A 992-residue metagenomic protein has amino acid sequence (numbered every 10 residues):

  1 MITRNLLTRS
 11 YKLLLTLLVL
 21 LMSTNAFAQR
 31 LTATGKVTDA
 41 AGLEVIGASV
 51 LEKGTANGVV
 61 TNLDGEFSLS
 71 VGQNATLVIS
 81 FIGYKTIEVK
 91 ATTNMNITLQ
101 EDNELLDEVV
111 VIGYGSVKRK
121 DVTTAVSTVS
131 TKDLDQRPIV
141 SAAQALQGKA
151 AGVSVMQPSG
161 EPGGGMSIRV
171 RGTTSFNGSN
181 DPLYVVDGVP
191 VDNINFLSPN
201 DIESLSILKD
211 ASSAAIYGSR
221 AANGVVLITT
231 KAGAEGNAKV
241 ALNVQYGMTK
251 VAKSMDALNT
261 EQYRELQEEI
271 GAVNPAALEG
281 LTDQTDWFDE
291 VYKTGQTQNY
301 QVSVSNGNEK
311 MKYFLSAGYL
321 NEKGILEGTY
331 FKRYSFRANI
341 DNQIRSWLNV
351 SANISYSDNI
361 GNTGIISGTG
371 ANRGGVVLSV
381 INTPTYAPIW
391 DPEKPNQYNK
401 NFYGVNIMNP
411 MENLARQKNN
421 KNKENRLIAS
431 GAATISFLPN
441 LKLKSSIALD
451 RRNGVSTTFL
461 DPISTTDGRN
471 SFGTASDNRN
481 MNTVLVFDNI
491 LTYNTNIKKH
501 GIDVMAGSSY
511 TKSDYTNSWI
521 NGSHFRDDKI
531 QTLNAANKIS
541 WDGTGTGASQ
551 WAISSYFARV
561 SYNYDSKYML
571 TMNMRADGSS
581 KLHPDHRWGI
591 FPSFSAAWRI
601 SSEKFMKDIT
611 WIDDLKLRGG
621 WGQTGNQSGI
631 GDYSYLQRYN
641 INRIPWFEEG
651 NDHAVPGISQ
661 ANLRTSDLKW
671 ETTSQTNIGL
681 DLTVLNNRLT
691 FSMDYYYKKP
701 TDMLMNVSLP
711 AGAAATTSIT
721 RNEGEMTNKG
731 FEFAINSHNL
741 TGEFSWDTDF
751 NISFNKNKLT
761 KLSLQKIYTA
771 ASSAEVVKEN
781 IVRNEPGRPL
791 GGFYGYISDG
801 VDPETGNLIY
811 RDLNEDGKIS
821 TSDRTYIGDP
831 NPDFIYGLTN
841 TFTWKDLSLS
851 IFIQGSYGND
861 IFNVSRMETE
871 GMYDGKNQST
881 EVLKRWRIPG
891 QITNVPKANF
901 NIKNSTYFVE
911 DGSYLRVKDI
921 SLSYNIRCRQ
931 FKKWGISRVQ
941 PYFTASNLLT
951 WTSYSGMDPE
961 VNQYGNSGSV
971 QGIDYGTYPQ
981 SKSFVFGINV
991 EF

Functional and structural regions predicted by a protein language model:
M1-R337, N342-N359, I366-T369, N399 (+7 more regions): Short, small/polar-rich motifs associated with maturation and membrane association, primarily at protein termini
I202, F336-A338, S445, F487 (+9 more regions): Extended, hydrophobic alpha-helical segments in both membrane/secreted and soluble proteins
T230, N259, V302-N306, F336-N342 (+13 more regions): Residues on the lipid-exposed face of transmembrane beta-strands in outer-membrane beta-barrel proteins
A234-Q284, I325-T329, S335, N339-R426 (+9 more regions): Surface-exposed loop/interface segments of Gram-negative outer-membrane beta-barrel transport/assembly proteins
V244, A317-K323, L570-S579, W621: Transmembrane beta-strand segments that form the barrel wall of outer-membrane beta-barrel proteins
P830-F862: Glycine-rich, aromatic-lined ligand/substrate-binding cores of catalytic and carbohydrate-binding domains
I920-W951: C-terminal structured "cap/appendage" subdomains that terminate the fold
